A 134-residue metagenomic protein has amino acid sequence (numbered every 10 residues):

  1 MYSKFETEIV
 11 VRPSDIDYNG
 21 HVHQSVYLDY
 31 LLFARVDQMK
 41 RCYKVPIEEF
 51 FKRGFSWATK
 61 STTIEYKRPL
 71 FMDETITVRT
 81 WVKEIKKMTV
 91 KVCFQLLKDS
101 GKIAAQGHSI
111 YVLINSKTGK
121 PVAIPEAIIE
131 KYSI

Functional and structural regions predicted by a protein language model:
M1-K60, I114-I134: Hot-dog-fold acyl-thioester-processing enzymes
S3-T7, F71-M72, K83-I134: HotDog/MaoC-like acyl-thioester-processing domains
V10, H23, E65, T77 (+3 more regions): Conserved beta-strand segments that form the floor/walls of ligand-binding pockets within enzyme and binding domains
M39-E84, T89-V90, A104: Hydrophobic beta-strand-centered segment that forms part of the acyl-chain substrate-binding groove
